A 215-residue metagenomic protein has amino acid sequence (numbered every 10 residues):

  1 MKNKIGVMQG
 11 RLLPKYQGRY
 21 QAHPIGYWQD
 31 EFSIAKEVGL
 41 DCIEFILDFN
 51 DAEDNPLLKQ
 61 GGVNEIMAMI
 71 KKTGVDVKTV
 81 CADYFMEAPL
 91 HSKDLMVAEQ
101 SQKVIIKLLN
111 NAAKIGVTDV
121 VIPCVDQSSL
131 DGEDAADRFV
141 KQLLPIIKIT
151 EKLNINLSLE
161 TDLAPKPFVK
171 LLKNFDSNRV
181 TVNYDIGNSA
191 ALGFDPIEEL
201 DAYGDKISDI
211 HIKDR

Functional and structural regions predicted by a protein language model:
M1-L109, A113, S177: N-terminal pre-domain/capping segments
L13, Q17-G18, C42, V80 (+1 more regions): Acidic/histidine-rich catalytic cores of soluble enzymes
G26-D30, M69-T73, M86-V182: Active-site acidic/histidine proton-transfer and metal-coordination neighborhood in alpha/beta enzyme cores
S33, V38, I46-D48, V117 (+4 more regions): Generic detector of bulky aromatic hydrophobic side chains
L47, C124, D214-R215: Short secondary-structure boundary segments
D51-A52, S128-L130, P167, A190-L192: Short, solvent-exposed loop/turn segments at secondary-structure junctions
E53-L58, L130, N174, E199-D201: Hydrophobic alpha-helical segments
